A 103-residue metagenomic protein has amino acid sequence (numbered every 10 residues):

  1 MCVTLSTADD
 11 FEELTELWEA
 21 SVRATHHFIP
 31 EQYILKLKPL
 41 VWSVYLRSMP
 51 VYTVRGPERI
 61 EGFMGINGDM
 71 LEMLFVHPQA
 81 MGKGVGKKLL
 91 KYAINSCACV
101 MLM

Functional and structural regions predicted by a protein language model:
C2-E16: A short beta-loop-alpha structural element at the N-terminal edge of CoA-dependent acyl/N-acetyltransferase catalytic
E16-W42: Conserved GNAT-fold acetyl-CoA-binding loop/helix
W42-S48: Short loop/turn motifs at secondary-structure junctions and domain boundaries
M49-G62: Conserved beta-hairpin
M64-D69: A conserved beta-strand-loop-helix scaffold within acyl/acetyltransferase catalytic domains
M70-M81: A short, internal acetyl-CoA/4′-phosphopantetheine-binding micro-motif in the GNAT/acyltransferase core
G82-N95: Conserved acetyl-CoA-binding loop-helix of GNAT-fold acetyltransferases
N95-M103: Conserved GNAT acetyl-CoA-binding A-motif
